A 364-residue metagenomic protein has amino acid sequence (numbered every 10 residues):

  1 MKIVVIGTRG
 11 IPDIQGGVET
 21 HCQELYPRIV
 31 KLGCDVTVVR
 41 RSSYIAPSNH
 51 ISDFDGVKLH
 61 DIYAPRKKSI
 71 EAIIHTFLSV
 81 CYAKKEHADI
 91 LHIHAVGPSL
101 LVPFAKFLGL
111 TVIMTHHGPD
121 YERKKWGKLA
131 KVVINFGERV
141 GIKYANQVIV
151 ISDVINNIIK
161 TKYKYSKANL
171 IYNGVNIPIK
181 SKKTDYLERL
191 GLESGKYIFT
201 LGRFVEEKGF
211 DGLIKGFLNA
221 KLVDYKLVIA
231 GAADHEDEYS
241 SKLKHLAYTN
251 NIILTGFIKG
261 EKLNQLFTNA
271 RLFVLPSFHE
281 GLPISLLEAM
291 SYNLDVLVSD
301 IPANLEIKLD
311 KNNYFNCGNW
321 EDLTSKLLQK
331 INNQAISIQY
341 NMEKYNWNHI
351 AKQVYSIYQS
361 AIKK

Functional and structural regions predicted by a protein language model:
V4, G191-K208, I214-L218, V228: Conserved donor-binding/catalytic core segment of Leloir-type glycosyltransferases
C81-K84, F107, K131-V148: Membrane-proximal helix-turn-helix segments that form the acceptor-binding/catalytic region of lipid-linked
I93-P98: Short His-centered aromatic/hydrophobic patch
V154, G174: Carbohydrate-associated surface elements
S240-I258: Nucleotide-activated donor-binding/catalytic signature segment of Leloir-type glycosyltransferases, i.e., the conserved
F278: Aromatic "clamp/platform" in nucleotide-sugar-dependent glycosyltransferases that forms part of the donor/acceptor
S291, D295-V298: Short hydrophobic beta-strand element within catalytic cores of glycosyltransferases and related nucleotide-activated
N312-W320, L328-N332: Conserved acidic donor-binding segment of nucleotide-sugar-dependent glycosyltransferases
